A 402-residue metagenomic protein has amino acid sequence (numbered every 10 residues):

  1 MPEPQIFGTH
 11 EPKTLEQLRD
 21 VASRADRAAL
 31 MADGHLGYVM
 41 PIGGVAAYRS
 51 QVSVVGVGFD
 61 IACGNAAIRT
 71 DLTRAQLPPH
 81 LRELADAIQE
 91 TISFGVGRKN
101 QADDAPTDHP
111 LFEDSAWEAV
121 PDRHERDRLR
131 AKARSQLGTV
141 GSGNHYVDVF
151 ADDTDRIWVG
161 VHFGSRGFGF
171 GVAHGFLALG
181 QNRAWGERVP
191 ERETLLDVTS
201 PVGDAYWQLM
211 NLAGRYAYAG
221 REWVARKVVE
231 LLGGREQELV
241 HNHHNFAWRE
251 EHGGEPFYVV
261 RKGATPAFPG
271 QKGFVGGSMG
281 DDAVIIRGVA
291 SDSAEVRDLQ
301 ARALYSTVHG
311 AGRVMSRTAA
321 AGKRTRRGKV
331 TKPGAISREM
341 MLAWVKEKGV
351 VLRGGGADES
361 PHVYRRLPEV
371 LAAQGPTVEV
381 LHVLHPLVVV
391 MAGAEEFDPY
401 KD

Functional and structural regions predicted by a protein language model:
M1-E16, S23-L30, Y38-I42, A46 (+3 more regions): Domain-length cofactor-binding catalytic modules of enzymes
S50-D71: N-terminal cap/recognition module
D103-F112: Acidic, glycine-rich loop-and-strand cores that form catalytic or ligand-binding grooves in diverse globular domains
